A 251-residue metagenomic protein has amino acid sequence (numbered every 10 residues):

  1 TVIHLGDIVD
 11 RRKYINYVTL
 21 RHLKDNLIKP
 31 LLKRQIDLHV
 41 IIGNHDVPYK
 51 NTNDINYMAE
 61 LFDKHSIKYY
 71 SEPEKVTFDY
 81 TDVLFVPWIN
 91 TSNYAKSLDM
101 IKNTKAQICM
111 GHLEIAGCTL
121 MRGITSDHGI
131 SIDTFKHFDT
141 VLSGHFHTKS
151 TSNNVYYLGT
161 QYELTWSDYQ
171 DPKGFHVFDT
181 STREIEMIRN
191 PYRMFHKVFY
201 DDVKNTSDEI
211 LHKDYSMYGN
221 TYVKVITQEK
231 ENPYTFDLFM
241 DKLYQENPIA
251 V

Functional and structural regions predicted by a protein language model:
T1-K75, T134-F138: Core catalytic region of metal-dependent phosphoesterases/phosphodiesterases, especially metallo-beta-lactamase-like
V2, D7, L23, G43 (+6 more regions): Divalent metal-coordination and catalytic microenvironments
I3, H39, Y70, L84 (+3 more regions): Hydrophobic/aromatic beta-strand patches that form the interior of the parallel beta-sheet core in alpha/beta enzyme
D10-K13, I41-N51, V76-T77, N90-N93 (+3 more regions): Active-site environment of divalent metal-dependent phosphoester hydrolases
L31-R34, M100-T104, I132-H137, Y215-Y218 (+1 more regions): Short, conserved loop/helix-junction motifs that constitute active-site signature segments in enzyme catalytic cores
D46-D133: Conserved catalytic scaffold of divalent metal-dependent phosphoesterases
M121-M187: Conserved beta-sheet core of the metallophosphoesterase superfamily
T180-V251: Accessory, non-catalytic peripheral segments of nucleic-acid enzymes
